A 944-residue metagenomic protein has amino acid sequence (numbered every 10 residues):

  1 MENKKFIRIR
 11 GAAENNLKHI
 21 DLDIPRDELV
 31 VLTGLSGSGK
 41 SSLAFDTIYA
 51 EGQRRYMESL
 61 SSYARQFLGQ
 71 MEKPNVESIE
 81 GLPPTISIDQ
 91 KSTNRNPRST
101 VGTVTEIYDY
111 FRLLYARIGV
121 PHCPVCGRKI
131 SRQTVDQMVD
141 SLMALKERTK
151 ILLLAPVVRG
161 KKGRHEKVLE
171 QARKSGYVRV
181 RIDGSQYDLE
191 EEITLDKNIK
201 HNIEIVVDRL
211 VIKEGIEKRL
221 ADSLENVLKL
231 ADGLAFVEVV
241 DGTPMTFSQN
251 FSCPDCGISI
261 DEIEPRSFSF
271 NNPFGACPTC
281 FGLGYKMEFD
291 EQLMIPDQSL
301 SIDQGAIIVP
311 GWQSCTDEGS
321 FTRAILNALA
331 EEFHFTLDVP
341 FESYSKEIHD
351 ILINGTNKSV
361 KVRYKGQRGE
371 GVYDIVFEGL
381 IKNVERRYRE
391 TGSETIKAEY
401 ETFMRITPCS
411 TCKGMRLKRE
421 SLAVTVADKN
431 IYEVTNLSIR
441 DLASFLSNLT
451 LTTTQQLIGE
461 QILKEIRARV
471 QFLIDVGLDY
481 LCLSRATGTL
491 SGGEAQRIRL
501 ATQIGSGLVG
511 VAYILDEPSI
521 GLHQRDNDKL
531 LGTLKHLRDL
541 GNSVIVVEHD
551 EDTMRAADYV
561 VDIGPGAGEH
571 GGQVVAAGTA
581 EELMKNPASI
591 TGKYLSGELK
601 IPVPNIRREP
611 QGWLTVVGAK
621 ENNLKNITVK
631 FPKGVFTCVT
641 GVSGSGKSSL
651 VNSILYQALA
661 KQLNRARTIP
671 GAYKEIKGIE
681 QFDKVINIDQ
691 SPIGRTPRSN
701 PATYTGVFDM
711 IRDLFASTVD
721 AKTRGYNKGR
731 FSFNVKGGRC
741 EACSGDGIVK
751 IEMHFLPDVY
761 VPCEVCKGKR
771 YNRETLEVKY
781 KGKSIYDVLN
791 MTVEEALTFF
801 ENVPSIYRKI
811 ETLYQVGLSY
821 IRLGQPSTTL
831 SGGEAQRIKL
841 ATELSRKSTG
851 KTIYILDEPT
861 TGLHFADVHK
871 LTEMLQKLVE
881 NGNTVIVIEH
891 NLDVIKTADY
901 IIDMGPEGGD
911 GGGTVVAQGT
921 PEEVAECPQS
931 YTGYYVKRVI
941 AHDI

Functional and structural regions predicted by a protein language model:
M1-I944: Conserved phosphate-binding elements of NTP-dependent enzyme cores
